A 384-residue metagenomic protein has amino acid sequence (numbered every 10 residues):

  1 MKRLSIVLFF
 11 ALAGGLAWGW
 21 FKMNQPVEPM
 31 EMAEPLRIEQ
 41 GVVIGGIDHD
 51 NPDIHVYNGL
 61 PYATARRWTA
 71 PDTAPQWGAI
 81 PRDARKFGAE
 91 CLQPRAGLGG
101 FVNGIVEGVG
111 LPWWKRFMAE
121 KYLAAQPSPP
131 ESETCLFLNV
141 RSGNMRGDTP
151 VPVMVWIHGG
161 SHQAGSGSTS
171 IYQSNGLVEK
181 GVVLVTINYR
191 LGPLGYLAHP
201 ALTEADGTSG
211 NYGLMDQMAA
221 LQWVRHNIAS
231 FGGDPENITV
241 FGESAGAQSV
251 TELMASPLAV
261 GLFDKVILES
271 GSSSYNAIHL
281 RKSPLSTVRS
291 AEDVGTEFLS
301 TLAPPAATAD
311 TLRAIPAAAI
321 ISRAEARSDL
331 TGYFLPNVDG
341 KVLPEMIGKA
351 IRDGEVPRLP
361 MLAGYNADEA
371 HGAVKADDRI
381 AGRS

Functional and structural regions predicted by a protein language model:
K2, G14-T208: Non-catalytic accessory segments of hydrolases
A124, Q222, H226, E252 (+4 more regions): Substrate-access "cap/lid" subdomains that shape and gate the entrance to catalytic or ligand-binding pockets
C135, G207-A229, T287-D293: Alpha/beta-hydrolase active-site loop
S142-T149, H226-D234, P257-V260, A350-V356: Surface-exposed acidic, glycine-flexible loop patches that form ligand/cofactor-binding and adhesion interfaces
G159, Y212-D216, S244-A247: Active-site loop->helix "elbow" adjoining a glycine-rich segment at hydrolase catalytic centers
H162, G242-E252, A370: Glycine-rich nucleophile elbow surrounding the catalytic serine of serine-hydrolase chemistry
L177, L253-M254: Aromatic pocket-lining residues of Rossmann-like dinucleotide-binding sites
F231-E243: Alpha/beta-hydrolase fold nucleophile elbow
